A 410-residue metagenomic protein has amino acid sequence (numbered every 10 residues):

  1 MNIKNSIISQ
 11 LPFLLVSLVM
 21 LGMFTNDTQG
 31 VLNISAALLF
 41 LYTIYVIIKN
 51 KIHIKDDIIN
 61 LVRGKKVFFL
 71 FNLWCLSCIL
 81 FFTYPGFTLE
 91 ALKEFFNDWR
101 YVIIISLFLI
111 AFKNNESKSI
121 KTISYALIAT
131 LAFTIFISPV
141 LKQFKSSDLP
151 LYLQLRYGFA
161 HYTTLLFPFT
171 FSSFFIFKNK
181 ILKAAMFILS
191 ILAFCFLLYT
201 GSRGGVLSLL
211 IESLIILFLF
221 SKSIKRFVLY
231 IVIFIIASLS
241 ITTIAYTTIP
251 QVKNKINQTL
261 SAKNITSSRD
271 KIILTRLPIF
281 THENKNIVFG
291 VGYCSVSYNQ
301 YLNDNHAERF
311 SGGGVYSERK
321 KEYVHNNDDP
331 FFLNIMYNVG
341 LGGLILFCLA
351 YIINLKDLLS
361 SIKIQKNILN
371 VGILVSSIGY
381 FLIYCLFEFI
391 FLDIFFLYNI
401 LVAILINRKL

Functional and structural regions predicted by a protein language model:
M1-S9, F177, I181-A184, S360-V375 (+2 more regions): A juxtamembrane structural motif centered on a specific transmembrane helix
S9-N26, L38-N97, A132-I137, F381: N-terminal hydrophobic segments of proteins, predominantly signal-anchor/transmembrane helices of inner/organellar
L38-I44, F347, I373-L410: Transmembrane alpha-helices of multi-pass inner-membrane enzymes
K66-L76, T88-A111, T122-L131, G158-L166: Aromatic-anchored transmembrane helix interface
F95, T242-T275, T281-I287, Y298-Y301 (+1 more regions): Flexible juxtamembrane loops connecting transmembrane helices in multi-pass membrane enzymes that build or modify
N115-K145, Q154-S221, G379, V402: Alpha-helical transmembrane segments of multi-pass inner-membrane proteins
A129, F227-V228, N338-G379: Hydrophobic transmembrane alpha-helices and their immediate junctions
T266-S267, K271, I287-V339: Long extracytoplasmic/lumenal interhelical loops at the membrane interface of multi-pass membrane proteins
